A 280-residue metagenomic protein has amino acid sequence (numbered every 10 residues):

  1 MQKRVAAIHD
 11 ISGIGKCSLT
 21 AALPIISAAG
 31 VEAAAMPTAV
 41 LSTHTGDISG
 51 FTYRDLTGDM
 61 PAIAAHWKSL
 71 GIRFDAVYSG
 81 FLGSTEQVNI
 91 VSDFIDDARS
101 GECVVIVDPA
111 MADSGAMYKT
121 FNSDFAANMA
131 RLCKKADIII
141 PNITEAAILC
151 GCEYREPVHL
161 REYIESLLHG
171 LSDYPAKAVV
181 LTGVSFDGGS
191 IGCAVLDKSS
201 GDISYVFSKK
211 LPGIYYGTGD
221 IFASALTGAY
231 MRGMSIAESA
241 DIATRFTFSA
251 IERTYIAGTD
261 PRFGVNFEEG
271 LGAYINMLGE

Functional and structural regions predicted by a protein language model:
Q2-V107, M111-K119, E268-G272, N276: Conserved N-terminal subdomain of the carbohydrate kinase-like
G13, I203-G217: Short pre-catalytic strand/loop immediately N-terminal to key active-site residues, enriched for Gly-Thr
A22, A146, A223-Y230, A243 (+1 more regions): Buried hydrophobic packing segments
K119-I203, M234: Conserved phosphate/ATP/ADP-binding segment of small-molecule kinases
I148, G213-I236: Short, small-residue alpha-helix embedded
D202-S204, A229-A243: Phosphate-handling active-site elements
A237-E280: Charged C-terminal helix
